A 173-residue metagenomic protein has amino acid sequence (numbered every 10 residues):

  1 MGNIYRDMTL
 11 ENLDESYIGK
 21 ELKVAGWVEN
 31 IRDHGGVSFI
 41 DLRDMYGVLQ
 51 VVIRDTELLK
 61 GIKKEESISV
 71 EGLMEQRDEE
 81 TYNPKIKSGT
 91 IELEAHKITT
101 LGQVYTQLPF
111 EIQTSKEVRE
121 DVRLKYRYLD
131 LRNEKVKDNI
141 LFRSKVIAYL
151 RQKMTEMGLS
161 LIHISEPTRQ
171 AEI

Functional and structural regions predicted by a protein language model:
M1-A25: OB-fold nucleic-acid-binding modules
Y5, E57-V70, Q76-M157: Extended, charge-rich, solvent-exposed interface segments
S16, D55-E57: Short, solvent-exposed loop/turn positions at domain surfaces that link secondary-structure elements or cap domain
K23-A25, F39-D41, Q50, S69-E71 (+1 more regions): Beta-strand secondary-structure signal
D33-D55: OB-fold (S1/OB) nucleic-acid-binding surfaces
I162-I173: Single conserved hydrophobic/aromatic residue that forms the stacking wall/gate of nucleotide- or nucleobase-binding
